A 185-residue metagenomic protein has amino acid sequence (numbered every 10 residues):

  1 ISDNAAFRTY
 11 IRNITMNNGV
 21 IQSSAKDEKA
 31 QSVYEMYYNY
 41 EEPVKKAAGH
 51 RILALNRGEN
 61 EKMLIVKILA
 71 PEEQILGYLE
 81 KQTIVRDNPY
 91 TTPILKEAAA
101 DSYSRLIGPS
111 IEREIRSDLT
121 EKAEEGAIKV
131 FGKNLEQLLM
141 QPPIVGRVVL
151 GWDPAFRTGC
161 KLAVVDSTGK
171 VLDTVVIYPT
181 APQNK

Functional and structural regions predicted by a protein language model:
I1-G151, R157-K185: Duplex nucleic acid-engaging cores and interfaces of nucleic-acid transaction enzymes
